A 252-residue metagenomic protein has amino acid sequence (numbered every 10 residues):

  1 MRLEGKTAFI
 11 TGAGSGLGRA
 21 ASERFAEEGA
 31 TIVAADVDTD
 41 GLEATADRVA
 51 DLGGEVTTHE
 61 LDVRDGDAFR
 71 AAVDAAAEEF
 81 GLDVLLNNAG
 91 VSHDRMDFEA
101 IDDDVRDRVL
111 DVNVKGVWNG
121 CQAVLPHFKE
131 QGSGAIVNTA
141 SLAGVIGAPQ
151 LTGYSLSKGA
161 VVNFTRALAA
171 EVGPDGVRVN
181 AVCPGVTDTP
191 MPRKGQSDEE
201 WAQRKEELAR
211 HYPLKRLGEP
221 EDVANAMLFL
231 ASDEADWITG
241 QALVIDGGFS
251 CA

Functional and structural regions predicted by a protein language model:
T7, G14-S15: Conserved glycine-rich cofactor-binding loop
S92-R95, I146, R210, L228 (+1 more regions): Short C-terminal tail/terminal secondary-structure segment of NAD(P)H-dependent dehydrogenase/reductase domains
M96-F98, D102-L110, L208: Substrate-binding pocket helix/loop in short-chain dehydrogenase/reductase
C121, S157, T165: Active-site helix of classical SDR
P126, A170-P174, D236: Alpha-helical segment proximal to the catalytic Tyr-Lys
S141: Residue(s) in the substrate-gating loop at a strand-loop-helix junction that position the organic substrate next
A181, A202-E234, I238, G247: C-terminal helical subdomain
